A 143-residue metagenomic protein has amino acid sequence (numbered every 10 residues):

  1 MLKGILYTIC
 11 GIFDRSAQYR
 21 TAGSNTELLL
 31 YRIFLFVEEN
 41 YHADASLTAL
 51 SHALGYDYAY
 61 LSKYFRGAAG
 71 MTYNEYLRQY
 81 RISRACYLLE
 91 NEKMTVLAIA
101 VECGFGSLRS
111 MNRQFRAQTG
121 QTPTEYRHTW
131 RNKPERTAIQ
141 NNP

Functional and structural regions predicted by a protein language model:
M1-N25, L29-R32, A53-Y56, Y60: An amphipathic alpha-helical interaction segment
I9-A17, V37, F65, L89: Hydrophobic recognition helices of helix-based DNA-binding modules
L28-F36, R81-Y87: Pre-recognition alpha-helix immediately N-terminal to the DNA-recognition helix within helix-turn-helix or winged-helix
F36, D44-I82, M94, A100-Y126: Basic/polar phosphate-binding segments, predominantly the helix-turn-helix DNA-binding elements of transcriptional
Y41-H42, L89-K93: Short amphipathic helical patch at the helix-1/turn junction of helix-turn-helix
E75-Y87, E125-N142: Short, basic, alpha-helical segments at the C-terminal edge of helix-turn-helix-like DNA-binding modules
